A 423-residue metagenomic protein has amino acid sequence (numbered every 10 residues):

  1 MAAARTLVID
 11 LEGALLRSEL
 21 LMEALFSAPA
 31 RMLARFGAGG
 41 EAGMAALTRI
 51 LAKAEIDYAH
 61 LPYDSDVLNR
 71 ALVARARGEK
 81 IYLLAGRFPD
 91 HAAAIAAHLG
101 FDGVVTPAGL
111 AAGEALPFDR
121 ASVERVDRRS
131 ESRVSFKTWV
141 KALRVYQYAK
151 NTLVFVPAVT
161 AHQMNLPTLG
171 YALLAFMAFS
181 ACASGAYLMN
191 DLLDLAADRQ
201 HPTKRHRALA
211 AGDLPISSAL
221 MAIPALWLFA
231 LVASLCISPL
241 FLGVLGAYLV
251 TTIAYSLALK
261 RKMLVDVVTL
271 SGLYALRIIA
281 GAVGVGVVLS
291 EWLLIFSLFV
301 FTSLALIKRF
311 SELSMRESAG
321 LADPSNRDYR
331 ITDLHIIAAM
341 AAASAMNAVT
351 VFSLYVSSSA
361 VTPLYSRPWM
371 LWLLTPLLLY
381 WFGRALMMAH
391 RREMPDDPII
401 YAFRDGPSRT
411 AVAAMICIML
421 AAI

Functional and structural regions predicted by a protein language model:
M1-A2, A59-M164: C-terminal cap/substrate-recognition subdomain and adjoining C-terminal extension of metal-dependent phosphatase-like
A2-L51: Active-site neighborhood of HAD-like aspartate-dependent phosphohydrolases
F36-G37, Q200-L245, E291-V300, A339-A345 (+1 more regions): Multi-pass membrane catalytic core of lipid/isoprenoid biosynthesis enzymes
E131-R199, G212-A225: Topogenic membrane-insertion module of multi-pass membrane proteins
Y146-Q147, L257, A275-I423: C-terminal membrane-associated helical module and adjoining short loops/tails
F155, V159, L228-V232, V250-A254 (+2 more regions): Alpha-helical transmembrane segments of multipass membrane proteins
P167-A172, P239-L245, M263-V265, V288-L294 (+1 more regions): Short, aromatic-rich membrane-interface segments at the entry and exit of alpha-helical transmembrane domains
C182-A210, L259, V265, L306-S314 (+1 more regions): Acidic (Asp/Glu-rich) catalytic motifs at the cytosolic membrane interface
